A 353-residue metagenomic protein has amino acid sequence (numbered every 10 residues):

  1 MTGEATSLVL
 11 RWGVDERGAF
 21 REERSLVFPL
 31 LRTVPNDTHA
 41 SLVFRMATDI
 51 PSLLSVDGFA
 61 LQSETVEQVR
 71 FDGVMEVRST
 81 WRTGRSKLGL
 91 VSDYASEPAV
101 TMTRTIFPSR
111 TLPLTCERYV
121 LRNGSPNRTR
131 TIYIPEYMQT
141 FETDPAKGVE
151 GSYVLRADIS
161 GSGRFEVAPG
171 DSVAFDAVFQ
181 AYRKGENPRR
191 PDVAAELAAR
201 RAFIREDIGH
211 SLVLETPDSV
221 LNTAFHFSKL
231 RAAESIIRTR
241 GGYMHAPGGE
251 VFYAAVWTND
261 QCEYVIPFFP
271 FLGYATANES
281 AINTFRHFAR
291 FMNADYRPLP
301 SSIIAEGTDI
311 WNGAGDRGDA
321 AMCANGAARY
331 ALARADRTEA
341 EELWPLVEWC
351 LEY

Functional and structural regions predicted by a protein language model:
M1-T223, F271-A275: Terminal accessory carbohydrate-recognition/targeting modules of carbohydrate-active enzymes
R205-E342, W349: Substrate-binding groove/exosite segments of carbohydrate-active enzymes
V347-Y353: Helix-rich catalytic cores of soluble enzyme domains
